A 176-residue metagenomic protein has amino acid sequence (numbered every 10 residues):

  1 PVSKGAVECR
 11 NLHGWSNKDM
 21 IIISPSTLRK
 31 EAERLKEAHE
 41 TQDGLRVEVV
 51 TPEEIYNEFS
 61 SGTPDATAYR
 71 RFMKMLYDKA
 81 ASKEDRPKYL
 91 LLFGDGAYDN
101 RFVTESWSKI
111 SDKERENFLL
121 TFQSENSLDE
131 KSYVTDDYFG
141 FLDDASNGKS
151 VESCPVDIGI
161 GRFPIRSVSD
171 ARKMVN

Functional and structural regions predicted by a protein language model:
P1-M20, S24-S26, K30, E37-Q42 (+1 more regions): Structured catalytic cores of large enzymes
L45-E58: A generic structural motif
